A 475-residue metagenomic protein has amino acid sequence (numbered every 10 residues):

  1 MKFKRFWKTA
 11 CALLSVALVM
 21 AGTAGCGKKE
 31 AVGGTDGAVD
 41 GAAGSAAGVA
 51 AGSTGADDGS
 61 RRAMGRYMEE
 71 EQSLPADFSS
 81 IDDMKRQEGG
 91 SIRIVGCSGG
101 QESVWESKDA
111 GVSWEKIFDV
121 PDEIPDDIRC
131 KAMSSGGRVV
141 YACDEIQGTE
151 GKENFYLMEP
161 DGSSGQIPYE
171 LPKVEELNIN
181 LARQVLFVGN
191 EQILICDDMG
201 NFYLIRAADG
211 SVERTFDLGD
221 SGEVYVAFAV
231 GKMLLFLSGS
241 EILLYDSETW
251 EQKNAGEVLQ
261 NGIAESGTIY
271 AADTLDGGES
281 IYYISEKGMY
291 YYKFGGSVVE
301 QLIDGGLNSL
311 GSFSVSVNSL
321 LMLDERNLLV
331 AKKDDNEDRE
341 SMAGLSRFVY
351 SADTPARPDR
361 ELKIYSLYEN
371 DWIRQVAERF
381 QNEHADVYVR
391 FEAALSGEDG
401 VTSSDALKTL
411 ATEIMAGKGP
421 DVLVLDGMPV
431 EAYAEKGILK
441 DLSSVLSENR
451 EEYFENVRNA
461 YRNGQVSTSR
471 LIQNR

Functional and structural regions predicted by a protein language model:
K2-C11: Bacterial N-terminal signal peptides that target proteins for export
A21-G25: C-terminal motif of bacterial Sec signal peptides marking the signal peptidase cleavage site
G27-E30, V39-G44, G48-G100, W105 (+5 more regions): Conserved N-terminal structural module of periplasmic/extracytoplasmic solute-binding proteins
R93, V140, Q192-L194, L234-L235 (+2 more regions): Conserved beta-propeller blade signature
S107-E115, D161-S164, A208-S211, T249 (+1 more regions): Asp-box/BNR beta-propeller loop motif
I117-A132: Blade-loop segments of beta-propeller domains
G427-R475: Hinge/lid segment of periplasmic solute-binding proteins
